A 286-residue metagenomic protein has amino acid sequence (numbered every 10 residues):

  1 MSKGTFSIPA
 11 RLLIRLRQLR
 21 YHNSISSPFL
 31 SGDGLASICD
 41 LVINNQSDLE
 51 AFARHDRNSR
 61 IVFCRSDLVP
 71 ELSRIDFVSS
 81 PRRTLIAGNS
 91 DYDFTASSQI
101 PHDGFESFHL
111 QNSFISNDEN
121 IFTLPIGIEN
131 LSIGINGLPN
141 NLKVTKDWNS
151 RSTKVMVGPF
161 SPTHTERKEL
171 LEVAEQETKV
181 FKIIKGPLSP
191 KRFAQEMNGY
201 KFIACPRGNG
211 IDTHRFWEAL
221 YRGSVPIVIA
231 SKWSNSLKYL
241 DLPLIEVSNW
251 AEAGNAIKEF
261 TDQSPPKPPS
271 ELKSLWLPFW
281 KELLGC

Functional and structural regions predicted by a protein language model:
G4-H214, Y221, V225, I229-Y239 (+1 more regions): Nucleotide-sugar donor-binding catalytic core of glycosyltransferases
P190, W250-A253: Residues at or immediately preceding the N-termini of alpha-helices
R215, P243-L244: Solvent-exposed, flexible loop/coil residues
L244-W250: Conserved acidic donor-binding segment of nucleotide-sugar-dependent glycosyltransferases
E252-S274: Conserved donor-nucleotide binding/catalytic region of nucleotide-linked donor-dependent transferases
T261-D262, L284-C286: Short, hydrophobic alpha-helical segments
